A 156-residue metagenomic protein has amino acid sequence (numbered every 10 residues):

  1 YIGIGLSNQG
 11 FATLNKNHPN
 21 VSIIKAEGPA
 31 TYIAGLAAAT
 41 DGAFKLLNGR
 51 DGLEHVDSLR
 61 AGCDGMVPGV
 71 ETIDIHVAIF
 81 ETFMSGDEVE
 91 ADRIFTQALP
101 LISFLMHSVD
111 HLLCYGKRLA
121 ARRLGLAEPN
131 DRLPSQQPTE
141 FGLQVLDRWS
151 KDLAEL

Functional and structural regions predicted by a protein language model:
Y1-V109: Catalytic alpha/beta core domains of metabolic enzymes, predominantly
V109-L156: C-terminal extensions of enzymes
